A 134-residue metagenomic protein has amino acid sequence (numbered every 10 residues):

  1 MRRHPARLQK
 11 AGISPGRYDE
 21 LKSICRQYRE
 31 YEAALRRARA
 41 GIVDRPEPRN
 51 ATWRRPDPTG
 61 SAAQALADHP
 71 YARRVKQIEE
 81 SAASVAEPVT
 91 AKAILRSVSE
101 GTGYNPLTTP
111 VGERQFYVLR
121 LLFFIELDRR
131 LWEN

Functional and structural regions predicted by a protein language model:
M1-S84, R129-N134: N-terminal interaction/assembly modules
R74-Q77, V89-T90, L119: Amphipathic alpha-helical interface surfaces
S84-V85, P110: Short, conserved sequence motifs enriched in acidic/basic residues, glycine, and aromatics that mark functional "hot
V85-G101: Short amphipathic alpha helix immediately N-terminal
E100-Q115: Helix-turn-helix DNA-binding module
G112, F116-R130, N134: DNA major-groove recognition helices of helix-turn-helix
